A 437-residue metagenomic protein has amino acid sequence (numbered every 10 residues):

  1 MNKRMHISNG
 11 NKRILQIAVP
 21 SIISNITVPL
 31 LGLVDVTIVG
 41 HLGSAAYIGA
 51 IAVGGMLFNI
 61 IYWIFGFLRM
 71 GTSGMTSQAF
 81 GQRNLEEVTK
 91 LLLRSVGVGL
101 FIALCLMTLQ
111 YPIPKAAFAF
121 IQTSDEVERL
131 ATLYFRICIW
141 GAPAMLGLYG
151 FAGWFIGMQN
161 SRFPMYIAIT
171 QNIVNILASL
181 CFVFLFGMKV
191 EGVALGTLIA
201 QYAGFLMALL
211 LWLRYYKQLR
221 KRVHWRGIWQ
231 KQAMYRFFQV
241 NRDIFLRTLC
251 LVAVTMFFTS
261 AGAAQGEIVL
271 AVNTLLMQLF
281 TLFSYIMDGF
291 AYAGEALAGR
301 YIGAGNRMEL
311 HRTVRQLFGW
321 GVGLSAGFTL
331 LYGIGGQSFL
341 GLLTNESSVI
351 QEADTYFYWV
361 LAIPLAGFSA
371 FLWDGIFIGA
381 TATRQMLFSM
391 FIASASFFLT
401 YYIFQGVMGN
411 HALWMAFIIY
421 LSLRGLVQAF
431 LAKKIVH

Functional and structural regions predicted by a protein language model:
M1-A18, T76-P143, V174, V183-F245 (+2 more regions): Short alpha-helical transmembrane segments in multi-pass integral membrane proteins
Q16-D35, I137, L148, T170-Q171 (+4 more regions): Transmembrane helical elements of multi-pass membrane transporters/channels
N25-P29, W63, A103, M107 (+10 more regions): Residue-level hotspots within the lipid-embedded alpha helices of multi-pass solute transporters
L30-G49, F118-D125, C181-M188, L249-L282 (+2 more regions): Helix-terminus/linker motif at the lipid-water interface of multi-pass membrane proteins
L33-T37, T108, G150-W154, I176-C181 (+6 more regions): Alpha-helical transmembrane segments of multipass membrane proteins
H41-S44, Q78, G157, F186 (+3 more regions): Membrane-helix boundary and inter-helical linker elements of multi-pass secondary transporters
I48-T108, M145-F163, V272-L330, I334 (+2 more regions): Small-residue-rich hydrophobic transmembrane alpha-helices
